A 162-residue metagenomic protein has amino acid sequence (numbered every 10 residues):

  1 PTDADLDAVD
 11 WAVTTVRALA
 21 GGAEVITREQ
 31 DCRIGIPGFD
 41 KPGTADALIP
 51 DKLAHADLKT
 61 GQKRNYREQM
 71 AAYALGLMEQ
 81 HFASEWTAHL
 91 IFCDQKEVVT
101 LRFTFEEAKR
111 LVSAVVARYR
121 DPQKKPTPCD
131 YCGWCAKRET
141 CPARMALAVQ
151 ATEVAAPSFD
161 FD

Functional and structural regions predicted by a protein language model:
P1-T44, L48: Metal-dependent nuclease catalytic cores that hydrolyze phosphodiester bonds in DNA/RNA, characterized by
V9, A54-H55, K96, V116: Generic alpha-helix detector with strongest preference for long hydrophobic helices that associate with membranes
A12, A54-A56, G76, A88: Small side chains
V13-A20, H55-K63: Charged, low-complexity, helix/coiled-coil-prone segments
R28-Q30, G35-D40, K63-R67, L75-F161: Metal-dependent nuclease catalytic regions and adjoining charged, substrate-binding loops involved in nucleic-acid end
G43-Q62, Y73, C135: Conserved catalytic cores of phosphodiester-cleaving nucleases, focusing on short active-site segments
